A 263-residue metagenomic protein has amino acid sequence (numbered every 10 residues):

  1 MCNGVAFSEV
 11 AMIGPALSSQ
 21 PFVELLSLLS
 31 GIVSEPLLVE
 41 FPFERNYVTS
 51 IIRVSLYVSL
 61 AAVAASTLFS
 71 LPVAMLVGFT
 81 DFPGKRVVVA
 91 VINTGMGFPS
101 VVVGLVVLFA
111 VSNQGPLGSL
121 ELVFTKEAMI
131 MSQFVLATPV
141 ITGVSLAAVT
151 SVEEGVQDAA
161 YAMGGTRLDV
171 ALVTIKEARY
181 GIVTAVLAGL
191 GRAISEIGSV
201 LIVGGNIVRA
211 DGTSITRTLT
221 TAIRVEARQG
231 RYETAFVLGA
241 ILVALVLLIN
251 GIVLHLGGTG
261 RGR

Functional and structural regions predicted by a protein language model:
C2-A62, L76-F82, T174, V225-Y232: Periplasmic/extracellular loop-to-transmembrane helix junction in inner-membrane transport proteins
E9-V39, N46, V103-F134, G204-T213: Membrane-interfacial helix termini and adjacent extracytoplasmic/periplasmic loops of multi-pass transporters
F43, L201-L247: Interhelical loop and adjacent transmembrane-helix boundary motif in polytopic membrane transport permeases
S59, V63-L71, M75, V101 (+8 more regions): Hydrophobic positions within alpha-helical transmembrane segments of bacterial inner-membrane proteins
V73-V107: Cytoplasmic-entry segments and transmembrane alpha-helices of multi-pass inner-membrane transporters
P83, G165-T166: Short coil/turn motifs that cap or connect alpha-helices
G84, G143-E154, Y161, L172-V173 (+1 more regions): C-terminal transmembrane helix and the adjacent membrane-cytosol boundary/short C-terminal tail of inner/organellar
V144-S145, V149, R167-V200: Transmembrane alpha-helices
